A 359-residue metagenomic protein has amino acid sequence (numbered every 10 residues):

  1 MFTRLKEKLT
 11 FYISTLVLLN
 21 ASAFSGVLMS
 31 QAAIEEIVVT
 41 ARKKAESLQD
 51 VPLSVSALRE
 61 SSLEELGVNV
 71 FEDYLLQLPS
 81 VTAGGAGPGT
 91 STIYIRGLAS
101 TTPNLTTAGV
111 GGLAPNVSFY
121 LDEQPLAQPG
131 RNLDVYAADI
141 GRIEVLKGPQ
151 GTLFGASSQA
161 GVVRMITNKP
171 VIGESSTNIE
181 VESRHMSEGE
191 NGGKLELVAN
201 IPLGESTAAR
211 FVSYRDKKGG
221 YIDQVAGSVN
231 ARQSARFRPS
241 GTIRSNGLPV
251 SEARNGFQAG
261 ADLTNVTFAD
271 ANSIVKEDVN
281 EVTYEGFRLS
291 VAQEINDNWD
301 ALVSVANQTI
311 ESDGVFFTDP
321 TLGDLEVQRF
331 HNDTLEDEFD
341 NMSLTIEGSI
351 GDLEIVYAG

Functional and structural regions predicted by a protein language model:
L28-E64: Short, acidic, small-residue-rich periplasmic hinge/interaction motif at the N-terminus of Gram-negative outer-membrane
T40, E72, L76-Q124: Extracytoplasmic beta-strand/coil segments of soluble accessory domains associated with Gram-negative outer-membrane
S47, S91, P115-V117, G173-T177 (+4 more regions): Outer-envelope beta-barrel architecture signal
V55, L63, L75, I143-G148 (+2 more regions): Non-catalytic regulatory/gating segments with a bias toward low-complexity or hydrophobic composition
T92-Y94, T107-A108, V145, S158-E182 (+1 more regions): N-terminal periplasmic accessory domains that precede and gate Gram-negative outer-membrane beta-barrel machines
T107-G112, N116-K147, L197, P239-G241: Short acidic/polar hinge/loop motifs at secondary-structure boundaries that mediate gating or recognition
S187-S312, D340: Transmembrane beta-barrel wall of Gram-negative outer-membrane proteins
D300-F339: Flexible loop and strand-edge segments within Gram-negative outer membrane beta-barrel domains
